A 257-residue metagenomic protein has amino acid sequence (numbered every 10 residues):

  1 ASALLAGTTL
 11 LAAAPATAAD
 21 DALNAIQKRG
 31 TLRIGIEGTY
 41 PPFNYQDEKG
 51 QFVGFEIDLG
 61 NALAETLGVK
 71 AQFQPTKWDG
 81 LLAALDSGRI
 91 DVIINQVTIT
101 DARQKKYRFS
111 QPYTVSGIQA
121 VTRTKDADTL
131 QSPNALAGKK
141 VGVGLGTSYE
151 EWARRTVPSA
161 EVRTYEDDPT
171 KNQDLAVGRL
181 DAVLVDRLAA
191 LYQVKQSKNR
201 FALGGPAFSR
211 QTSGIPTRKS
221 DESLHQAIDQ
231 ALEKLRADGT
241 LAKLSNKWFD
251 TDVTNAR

Functional and structural regions predicted by a protein language model:
A18-Q96, D238: Extracytoplasmic small-molecule ligand-binding "clamshell" domains of the periplasmic binding protein/Venus flytrap
D21, S148-V162, L203-G204, L232-R257: Ligand-binding clefts/hinges and TM-proximal coupling segments of bilobed small-molecule sensing domains
G30-I36, P133-G146, E161-V162: Short loop->beta-strand "edge-of-pocket" segments that line small-molecule binding or catalytic clefts across diverse
L32-R33, V69-K70, S87-N95, K139-K140 (+3 more regions): Alpha-to-beta junction loops
I57-T66, T124-D126, N134, K140 (+2 more regions): Extended ligand-binding regions for polar small-molecule ligands
N61, E65, K70-A135, F201 (+1 more regions): Acidic, polar ligand-binding/catalytic clefts
G80, V97-K105, W152-R155, A176-S209: A ligand-binding cleft/hinge motif common to bilobed small-molecule-binding domains
V115-T122, T170, R187-E233, T251-R257: Periplasmic-binding protein-like
